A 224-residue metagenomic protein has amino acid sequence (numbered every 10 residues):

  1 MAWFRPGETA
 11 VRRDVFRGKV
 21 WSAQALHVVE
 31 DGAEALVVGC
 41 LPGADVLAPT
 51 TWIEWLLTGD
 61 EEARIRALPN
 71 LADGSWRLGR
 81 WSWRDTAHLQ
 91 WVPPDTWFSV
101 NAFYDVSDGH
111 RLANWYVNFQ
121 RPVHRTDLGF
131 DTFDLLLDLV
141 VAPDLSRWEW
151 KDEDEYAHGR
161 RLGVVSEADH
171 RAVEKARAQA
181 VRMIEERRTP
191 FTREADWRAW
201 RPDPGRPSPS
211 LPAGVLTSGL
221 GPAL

Functional and structural regions predicted by a protein language model:
M1-R84: Charge-rich, low-complexity N-terminal segments
R13-K19, C40-P42, V106-D108, R121-V123 (+1 more regions): Short acidic, glycine-rich loop/turn motifs
D31-E34, S107-D108, V141-S146: Short acidic-glycine loop/turn motifs at beta-strand connectors
L36-C40, R111-N118, S146-D154: Short, well-ordered strand-loop elements centered on a beta-strand within folded domains, enriched for acidic residues
L47-W52, L128, G159-L162: A short, polar/proline- and glycine-enriched secondary-structure boundary/capping micro-motif
S82-L137: Structured beta-strand/loop patches that form or line metal/cofactor-binding pockets in enzymes
L135-M183: A hydrophobic, small-residue-rich beta->alpha segment in the mid-to-C-terminal subdomain of diverse proteins
K175-L224: Cysteine/selenocysteine-centered motifs that mediate thiol-based redox chemistry or coordinate metal-sulfur cofactors
